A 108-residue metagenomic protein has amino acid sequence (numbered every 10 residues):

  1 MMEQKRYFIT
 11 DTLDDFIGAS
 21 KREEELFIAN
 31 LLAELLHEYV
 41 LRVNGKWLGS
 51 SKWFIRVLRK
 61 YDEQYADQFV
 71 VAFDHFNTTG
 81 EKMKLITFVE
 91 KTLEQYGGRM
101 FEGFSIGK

Functional and structural regions predicted by a protein language model:
M1-K108: Conserved nucleotidyltransferase catalytic core and NTase-mimicking acidic/glycine-rich helix/loop elements in nucleic
